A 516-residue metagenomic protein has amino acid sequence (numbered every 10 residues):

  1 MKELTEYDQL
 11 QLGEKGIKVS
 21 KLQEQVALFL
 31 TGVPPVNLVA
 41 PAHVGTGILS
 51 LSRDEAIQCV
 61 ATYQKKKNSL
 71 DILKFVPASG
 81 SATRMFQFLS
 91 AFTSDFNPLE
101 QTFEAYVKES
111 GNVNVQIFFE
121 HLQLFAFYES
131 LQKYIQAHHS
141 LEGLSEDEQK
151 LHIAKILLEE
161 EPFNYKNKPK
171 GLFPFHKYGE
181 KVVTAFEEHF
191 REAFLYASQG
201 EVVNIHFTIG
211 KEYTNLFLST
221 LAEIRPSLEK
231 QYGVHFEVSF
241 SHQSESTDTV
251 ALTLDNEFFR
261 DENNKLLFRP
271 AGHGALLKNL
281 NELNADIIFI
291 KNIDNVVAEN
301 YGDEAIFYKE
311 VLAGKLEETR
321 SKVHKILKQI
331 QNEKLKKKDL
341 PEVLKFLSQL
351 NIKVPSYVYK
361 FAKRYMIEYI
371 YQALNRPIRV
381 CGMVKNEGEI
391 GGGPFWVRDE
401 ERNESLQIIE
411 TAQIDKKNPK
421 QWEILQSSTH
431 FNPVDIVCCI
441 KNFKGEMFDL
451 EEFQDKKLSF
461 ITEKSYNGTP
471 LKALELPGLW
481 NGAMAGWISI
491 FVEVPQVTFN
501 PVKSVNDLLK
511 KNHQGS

Functional and structural regions predicted by a protein language model:
M1-K2, S94: Polar low-complexity intrinsically disordered regions
K2-V44, I367-N375, R379-C381, E387 (+3 more regions): Long, compositionally biased intrinsically disordered regions
Q9-L12, L38, H43-M85, S90-E387 (+3 more regions): Domain-scale recognition of functional cores that engage charged ligands
A137-S145, E159, D294, E299 (+2 more regions): Conserved catalytic alpha/beta cores of large enzymes that bind or transform nucleotide phosphates and polynucleotides
